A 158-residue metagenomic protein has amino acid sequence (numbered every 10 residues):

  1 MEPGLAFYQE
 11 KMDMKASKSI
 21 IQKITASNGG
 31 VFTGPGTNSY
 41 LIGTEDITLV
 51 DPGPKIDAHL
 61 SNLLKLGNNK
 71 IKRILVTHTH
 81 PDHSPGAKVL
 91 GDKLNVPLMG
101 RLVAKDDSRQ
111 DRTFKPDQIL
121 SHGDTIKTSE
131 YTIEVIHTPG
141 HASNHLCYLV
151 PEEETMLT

Functional and structural regions predicted by a protein language model:
M1-K11: N-terminal amphipathic/basic-hydrophobic helices that include classical n-h-c signal peptides and signal-anchor
A6, G30-P35, P54-E134, E153-E154: Active-site HxH/HxHxD metal-binding segment of metal-dependent hydrolases
Q9-D13, I42, G123: A detector of low-complexity, intrinsically disordered, Ser/Thr/Gly/Pro/Ala-rich segments
K15-L66, C147-T158: Conserved beta-strand hairpin/beta-sheet module of binuclear metal-dependent hydrolase folds, prominently
V135, L146: Short beta-strand His + acidic residue motifs that chelate non-heme Fe in jelly-roll/DSBH and cupin folds
